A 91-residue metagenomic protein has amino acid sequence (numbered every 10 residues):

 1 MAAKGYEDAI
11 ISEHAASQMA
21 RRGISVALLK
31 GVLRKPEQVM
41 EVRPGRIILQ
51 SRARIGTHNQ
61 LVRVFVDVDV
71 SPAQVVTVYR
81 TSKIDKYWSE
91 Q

Functional and structural regions predicted by a protein language model:
M1-Q91: Ribonuclease/tRNase effector modules and their secretory precursors
